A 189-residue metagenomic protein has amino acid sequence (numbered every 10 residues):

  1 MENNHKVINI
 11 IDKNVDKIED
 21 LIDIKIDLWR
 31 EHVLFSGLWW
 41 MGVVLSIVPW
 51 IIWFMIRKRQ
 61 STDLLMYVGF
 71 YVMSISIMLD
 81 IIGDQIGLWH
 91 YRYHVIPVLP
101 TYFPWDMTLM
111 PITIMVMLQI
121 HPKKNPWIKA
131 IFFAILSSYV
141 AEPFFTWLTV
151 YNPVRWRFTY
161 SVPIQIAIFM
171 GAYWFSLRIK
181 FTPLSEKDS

Functional and structural regions predicted by a protein language model:
M1-S189: Aromatic-rich, lipid-facing transmembrane alpha helices and their immediate juxtamembrane interface loops in integral
